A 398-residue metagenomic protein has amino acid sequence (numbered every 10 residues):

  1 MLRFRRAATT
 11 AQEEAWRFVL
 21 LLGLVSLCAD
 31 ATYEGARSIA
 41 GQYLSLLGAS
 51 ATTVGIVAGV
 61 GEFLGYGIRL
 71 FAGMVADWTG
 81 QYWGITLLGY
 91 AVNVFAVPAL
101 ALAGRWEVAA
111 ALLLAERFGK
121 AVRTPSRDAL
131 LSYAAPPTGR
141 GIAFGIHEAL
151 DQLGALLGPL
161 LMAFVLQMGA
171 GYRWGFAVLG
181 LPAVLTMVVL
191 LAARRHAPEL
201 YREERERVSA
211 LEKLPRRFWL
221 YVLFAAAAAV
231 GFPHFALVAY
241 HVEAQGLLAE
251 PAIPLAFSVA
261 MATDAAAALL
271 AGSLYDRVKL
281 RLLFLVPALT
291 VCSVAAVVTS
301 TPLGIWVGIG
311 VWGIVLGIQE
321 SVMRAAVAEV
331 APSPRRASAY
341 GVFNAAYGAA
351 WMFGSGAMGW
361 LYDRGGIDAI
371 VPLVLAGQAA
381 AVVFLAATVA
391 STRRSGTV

Functional and structural regions predicted by a protein language model:
T9-F63, L220-A249, I253-A256: Helix-loop boundary and gating motifs at the non-cytosolic
Y33, A115-R127, V311-M323: Core transmembrane helices of Major Facilitator Superfamily
I68-Q81, L166, A267-K279, Y362-D363: Helix-to-loop junctions at the C-terminal end of transmembrane segments in multipass secondary transporters
G84-P98, G180, R281-A296, L375: Structural signature of the two symmetry-related core transmembrane helices
A101-L113, V298-G308: Helix-loop junctions at membrane interfaces in 12-TM secondary transporters
L112-L153: Cytoplasmic helix-loop-helix junction between adjacent transmembrane helices in 12-TM secondary transporters
W174-L191, V371-A387: Symmetry-related core transmembrane helices of the 12-TM Major Facilitator Superfamily/SLC fold
L280-M323: C-terminal transmembrane helical hairpin of 12-TM major facilitator-type secondary transporters
